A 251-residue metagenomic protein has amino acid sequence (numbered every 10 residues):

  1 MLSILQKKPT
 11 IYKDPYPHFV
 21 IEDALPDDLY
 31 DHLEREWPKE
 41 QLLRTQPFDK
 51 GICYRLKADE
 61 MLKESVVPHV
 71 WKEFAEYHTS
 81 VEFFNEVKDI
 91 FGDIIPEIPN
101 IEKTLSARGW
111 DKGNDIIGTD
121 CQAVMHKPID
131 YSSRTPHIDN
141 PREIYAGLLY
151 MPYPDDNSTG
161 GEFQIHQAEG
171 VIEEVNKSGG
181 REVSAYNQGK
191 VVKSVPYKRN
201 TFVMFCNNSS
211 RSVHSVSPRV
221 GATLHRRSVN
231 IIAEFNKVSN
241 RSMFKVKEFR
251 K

Functional and structural regions predicted by a protein language model:
M1, K39-C53, S106-K112, V191-K193 (+1 more regions): Phosphate-binding glycine-rich loops and adjacent basic patches that engage nucleotide phosphates, nucleic-acid
M1-D14, V246-K251: Fe(II)/2-oxoglutarate
L2-L5, A58-D59, D111-G113: Short, flexible segments with low predicted structural confidence
I4, Y12-P17, K57, V66 (+5 more regions): A near-ubiquitous, low-amplitude feature marking generic local secondary-structure context
K8-I98: Non-heme Fe(II)/2-oxoglutarate
E64-W71, E169-V171, F249-K251: A general structural signal for short secondary-structure boundary/capping elements
F84, K88-F249: Catalytic core of non-heme Fe(II) oxygenases with the double-stranded beta-helix
